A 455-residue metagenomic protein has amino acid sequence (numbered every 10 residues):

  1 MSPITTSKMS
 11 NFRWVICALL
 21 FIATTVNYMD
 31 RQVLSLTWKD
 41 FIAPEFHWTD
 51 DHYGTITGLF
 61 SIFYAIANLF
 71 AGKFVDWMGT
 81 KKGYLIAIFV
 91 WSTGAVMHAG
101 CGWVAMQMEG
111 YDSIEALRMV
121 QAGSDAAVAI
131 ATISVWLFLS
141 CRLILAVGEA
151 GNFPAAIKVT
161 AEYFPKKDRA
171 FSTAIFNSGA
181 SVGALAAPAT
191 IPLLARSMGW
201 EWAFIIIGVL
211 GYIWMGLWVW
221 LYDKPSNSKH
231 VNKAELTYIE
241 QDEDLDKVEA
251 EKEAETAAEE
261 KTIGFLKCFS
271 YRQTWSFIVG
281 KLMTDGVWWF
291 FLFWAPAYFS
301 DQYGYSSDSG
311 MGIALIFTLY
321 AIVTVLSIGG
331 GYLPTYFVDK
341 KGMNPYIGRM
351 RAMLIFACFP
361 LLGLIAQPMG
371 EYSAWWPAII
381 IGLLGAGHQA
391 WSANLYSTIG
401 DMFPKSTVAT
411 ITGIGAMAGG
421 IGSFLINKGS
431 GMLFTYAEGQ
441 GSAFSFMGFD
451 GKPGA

Functional and structural regions predicted by a protein language model:
Q32, S61-L69, A150, A184-L185 (+3 more regions): Residue-level signature of mid-helix packing/kink "hotspots" within the transmembrane helices of 12-pass Major
L34-L36, C268-I328, H388-S392, Y396 (+1 more regions): Extracytoplasmic gate region of multi-pass secondary transporters
Y84, F138, M350-M353: Primarily marks hydrophobic transmembrane alpha-helices of the MFS/SLC 12-helix fold
F89-A131, L354-E371: C-terminal ends and interior cores of transmembrane alpha-helices in multi-pass membrane transporters/permeases
C141-V182: Cytoplasmic helix-loop-helix junction between adjacent transmembrane helices in 12-TM secondary transporters
A180-K229: Helix-loop-helix hairpin linking two adjacent transmembrane segments in secondary transporters
R196-V209, G348-R351, M432-A455: A membrane-interface helix-boundary motif in multi-pass transporters
Y346-N394: C-terminal transmembrane helical hairpin of 12-TM major facilitator-type secondary transporters
